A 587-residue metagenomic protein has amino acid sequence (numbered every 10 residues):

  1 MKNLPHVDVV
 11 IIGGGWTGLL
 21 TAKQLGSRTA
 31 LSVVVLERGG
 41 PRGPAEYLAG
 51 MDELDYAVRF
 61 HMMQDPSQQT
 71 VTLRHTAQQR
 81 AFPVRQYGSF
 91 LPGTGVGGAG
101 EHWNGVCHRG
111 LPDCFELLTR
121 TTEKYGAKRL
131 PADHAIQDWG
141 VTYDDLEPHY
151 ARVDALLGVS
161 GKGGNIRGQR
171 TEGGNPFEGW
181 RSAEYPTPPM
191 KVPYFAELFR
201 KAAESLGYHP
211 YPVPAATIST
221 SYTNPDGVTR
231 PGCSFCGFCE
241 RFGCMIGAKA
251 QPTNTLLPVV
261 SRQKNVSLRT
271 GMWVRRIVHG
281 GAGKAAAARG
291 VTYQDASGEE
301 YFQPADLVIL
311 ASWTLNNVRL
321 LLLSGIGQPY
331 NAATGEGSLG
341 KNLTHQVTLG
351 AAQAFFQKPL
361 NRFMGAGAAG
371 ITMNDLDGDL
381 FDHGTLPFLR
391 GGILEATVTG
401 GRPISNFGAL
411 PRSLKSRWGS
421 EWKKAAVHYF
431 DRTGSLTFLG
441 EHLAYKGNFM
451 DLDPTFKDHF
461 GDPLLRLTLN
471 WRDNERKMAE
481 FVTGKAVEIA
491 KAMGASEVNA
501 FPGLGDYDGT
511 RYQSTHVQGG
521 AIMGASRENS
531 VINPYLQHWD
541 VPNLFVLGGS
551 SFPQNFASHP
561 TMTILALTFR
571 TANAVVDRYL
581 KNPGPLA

Functional and structural regions predicted by a protein language model:
V7-V35: N-terminal Rossmann-like FAD-binding beta1-loop-alpha1 element of flavoenzymes
I11, G15-W16, M190, Y194 (+2 more regions): Residue-level detector of alpha-helix initiation sites
S27-V34, R38-D55, Q263, M272 (+4 more regions): Glycine-rich loop(s) and the adjacent beta-strand/alpha-helix scaffold that form part
L31, R38-C114, T142-R152, E197-R200 (+1 more regions): N-terminal FAD cofactor-binding segment of flavoenzymes
R59-H61, T72, F82-G88, E101 (+3 more regions): Conserved redox-cofactor binding core of oxidoreductases
A77-R80, V84-P92, V96-W103, R109-E123 (+8 more regions): FAD cofactor-binding and catalytic pocket of flavoenzymes
V213-S219, F235-C236, R275-V278, D431-H442 (+2 more regions): A glycine-rich dinucleotide-binding beta-alpha-beta segment and adjacent secondary-structure elements that constitute
Q554-N573: A conserved FAD-binding loop/helix module that cradles the flavin
